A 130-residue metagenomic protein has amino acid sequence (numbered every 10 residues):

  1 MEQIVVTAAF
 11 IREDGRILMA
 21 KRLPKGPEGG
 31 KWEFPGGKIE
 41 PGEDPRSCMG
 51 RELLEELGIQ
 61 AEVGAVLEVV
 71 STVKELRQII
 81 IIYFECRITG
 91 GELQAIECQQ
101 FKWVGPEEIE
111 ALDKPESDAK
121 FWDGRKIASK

Functional and structural regions predicted by a protein language model:
M1-L18, K38, V69: Conserved N-terminal beta-strand and adjoining loop/helix that marks the start of the Nudix/MutT-like hydrolase domain
I11-R12, M19, C86-I88, W103: Conserved hydrophobic "DFG−1" position in protein kinase catalytic cores
G15, G37, R51, G64 (+2 more regions): Structural detector for helix-capping/boundary residues
R16-E55: Conserved Nudix-box catalytic region and its N-terminal flanking loop in Nudix hydrolases and closely related
I59-E68: A short coil-to-beta-strand element that immediately follows conserved catalytic motifs
V70-E92, K102: Active-site-adjacent beta-strand/loop module that shapes the phosphate/pyrophosphate-binding cleft
E85, Q94-R125: NUDIX/MutT-family hydrolases
